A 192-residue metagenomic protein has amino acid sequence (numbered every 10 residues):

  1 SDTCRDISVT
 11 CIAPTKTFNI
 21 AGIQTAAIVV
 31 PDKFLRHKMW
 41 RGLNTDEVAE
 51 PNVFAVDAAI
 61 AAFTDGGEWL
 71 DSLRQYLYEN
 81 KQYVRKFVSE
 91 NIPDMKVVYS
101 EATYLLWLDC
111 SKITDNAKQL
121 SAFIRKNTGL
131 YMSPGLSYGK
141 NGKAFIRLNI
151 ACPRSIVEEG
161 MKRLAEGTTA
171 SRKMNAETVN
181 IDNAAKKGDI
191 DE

Functional and structural regions predicted by a protein language model:
S1-C4, V88: Short, conserved catalytic or adaptor-binding loops enriched in Gly and charged residues
C4-Y78, G167-T168: Conserved core segment of the aminotransferase class I/II
S8, M95, L130: Short, conserved active-site loop motifs that form the nucleotide-linked donor/cofactor pocket
T25, D57-A61, Y76, Y83 (+4 more regions): Alpha-helical elements of Rossmann-like donor-binding domains used by nucleotide-donor carbohydrate transfer enzymes
V29, W107-D109, N149-A151: Short hydrophobic/aromatic beta-strand micro-patches that form the beta-sheet surface supporting nucleotide- or nucleic
I60, Y76-R85, V97-C110, G142: Conserved glycine-rich beta-strand-loop-beta hairpin in the small C-terminal domain of fold type I
E68, V88-V98, R172-A176: Surface-exposed helix-capping loop/turn segments at secondary-structure junctions
F123-M132, Y138-E192: PLP-dependent enzyme catalytic core of the Aspartate aminotransferase-like
